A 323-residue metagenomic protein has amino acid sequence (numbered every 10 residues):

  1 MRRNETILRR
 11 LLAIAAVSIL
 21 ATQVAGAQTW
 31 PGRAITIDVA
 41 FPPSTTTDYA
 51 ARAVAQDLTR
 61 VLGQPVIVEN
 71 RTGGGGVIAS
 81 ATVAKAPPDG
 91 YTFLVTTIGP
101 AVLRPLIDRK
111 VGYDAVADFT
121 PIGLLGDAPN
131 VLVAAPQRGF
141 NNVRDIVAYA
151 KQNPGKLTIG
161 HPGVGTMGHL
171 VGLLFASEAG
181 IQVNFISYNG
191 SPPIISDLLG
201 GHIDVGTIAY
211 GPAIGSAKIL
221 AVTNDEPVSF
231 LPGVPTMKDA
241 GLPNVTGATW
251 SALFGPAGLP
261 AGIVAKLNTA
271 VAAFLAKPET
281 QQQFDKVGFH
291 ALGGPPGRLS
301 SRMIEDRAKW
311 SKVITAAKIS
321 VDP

Functional and structural regions predicted by a protein language model:
R2-A13: Bacterial N-terminal signal peptides that target proteins for export
L11-Q23: Bacterial N-terminal signal peptides
A27-A117, G155-K156, V164, S177-T207 (+3 more regions): N-terminal (or domain-start) structured segment
G32-A34, S177-E178, A261-P323: An extracytoplasmic/periplasmic, membrane-proximal ligand-sensing/linker region
P42-S44, I98-G99, A135-F140, H161-T166 (+4 more regions): Short coil/turn segments
K85-Y91, L106-N189, P193, M237 (+1 more regions): Hinge/capping helix and adjacent helix->loop/strand transition within the periplasmic-binding protein
Y210-A276, A308, D322: C-terminal lobe and pocket-closing loops of periplasmic/extracytoplasmic Venus-flytrap solute-binding proteins
